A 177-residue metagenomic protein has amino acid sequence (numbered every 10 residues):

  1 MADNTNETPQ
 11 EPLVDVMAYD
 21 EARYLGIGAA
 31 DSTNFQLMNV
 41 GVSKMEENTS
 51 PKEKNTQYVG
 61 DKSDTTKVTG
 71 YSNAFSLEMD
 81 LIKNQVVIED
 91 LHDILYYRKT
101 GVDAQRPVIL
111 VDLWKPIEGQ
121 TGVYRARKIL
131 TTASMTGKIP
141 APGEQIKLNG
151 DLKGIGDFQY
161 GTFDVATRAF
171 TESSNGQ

Functional and structural regions predicted by a protein language model:
A2, R23-L25, T33-F35, Q57-V59 (+2 more regions): Generic detector of bulky aromatic hydrophobic side chains
A2-K83, T131-I146: Solvent-exposed edge beta-strands and adjacent loop segments that serve as assembly or binding interfaces
E21, G26, E118, F170-S173: A ubiquitous, low-specificity "background" feature that marks scattered single residues across proteins without
S43-E47, V111-Y160: Short beta-strand and beta-hairpin "edge-sheet" elements
D61-I129, Y160-V165: Extracellular/virion structural assembly segments
I94-T100, K128-A133, L152-K153, F170-S174: Short, low-complexity, polar/charged sequence segments that are solvent-exposed and flexible
T162-Q177: Intrinsically disordered, low-complexity terminal/linker regions enriched in Pro/Ser/Gly and acidic residues
